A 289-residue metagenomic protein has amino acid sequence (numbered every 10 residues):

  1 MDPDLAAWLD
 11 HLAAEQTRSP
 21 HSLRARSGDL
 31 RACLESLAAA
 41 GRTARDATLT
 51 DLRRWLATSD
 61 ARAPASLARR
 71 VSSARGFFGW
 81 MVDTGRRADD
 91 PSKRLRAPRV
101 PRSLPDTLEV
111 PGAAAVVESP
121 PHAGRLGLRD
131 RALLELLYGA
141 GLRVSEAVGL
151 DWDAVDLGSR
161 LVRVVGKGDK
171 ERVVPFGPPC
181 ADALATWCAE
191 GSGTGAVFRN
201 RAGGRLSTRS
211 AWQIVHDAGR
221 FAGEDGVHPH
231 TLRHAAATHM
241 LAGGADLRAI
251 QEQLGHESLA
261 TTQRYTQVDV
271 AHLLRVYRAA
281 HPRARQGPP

Functional and structural regions predicted by a protein language model:
M1-P289: Conserved catalytic core of the tyrosine transesterase superfamily
